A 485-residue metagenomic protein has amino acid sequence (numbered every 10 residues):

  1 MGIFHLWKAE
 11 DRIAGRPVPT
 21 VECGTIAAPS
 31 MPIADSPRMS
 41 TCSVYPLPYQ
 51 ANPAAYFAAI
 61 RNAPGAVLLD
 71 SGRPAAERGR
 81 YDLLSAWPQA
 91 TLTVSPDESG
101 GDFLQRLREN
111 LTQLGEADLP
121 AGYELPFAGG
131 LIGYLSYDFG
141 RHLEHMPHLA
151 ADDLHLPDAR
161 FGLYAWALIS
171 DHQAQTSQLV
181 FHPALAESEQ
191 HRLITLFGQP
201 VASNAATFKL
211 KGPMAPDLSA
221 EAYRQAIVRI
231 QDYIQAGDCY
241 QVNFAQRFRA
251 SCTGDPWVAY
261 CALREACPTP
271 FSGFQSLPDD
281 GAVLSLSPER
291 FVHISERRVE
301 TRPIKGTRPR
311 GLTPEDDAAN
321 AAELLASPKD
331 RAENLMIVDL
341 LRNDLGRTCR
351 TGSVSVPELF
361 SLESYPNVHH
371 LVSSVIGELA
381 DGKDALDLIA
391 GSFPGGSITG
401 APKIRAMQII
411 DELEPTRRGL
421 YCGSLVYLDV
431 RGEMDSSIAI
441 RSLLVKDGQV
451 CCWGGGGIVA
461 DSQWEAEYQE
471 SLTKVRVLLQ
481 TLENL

Functional and structural regions predicted by a protein language model:
G2-L6, D11: Extreme N-terminal basic, low-complexity initiation segments that serve as generic localization/processing leaders
L6-W7, P32-L485: Extended alpha-helical targeting/anchoring segments, especially N-terminal organellar/secretory targeting helices
R16-V18, E22, A28-A34: Short, low-complexity intrinsically disordered segments enriched in A/P/G/S/L with frequent Arg, especially at protein
